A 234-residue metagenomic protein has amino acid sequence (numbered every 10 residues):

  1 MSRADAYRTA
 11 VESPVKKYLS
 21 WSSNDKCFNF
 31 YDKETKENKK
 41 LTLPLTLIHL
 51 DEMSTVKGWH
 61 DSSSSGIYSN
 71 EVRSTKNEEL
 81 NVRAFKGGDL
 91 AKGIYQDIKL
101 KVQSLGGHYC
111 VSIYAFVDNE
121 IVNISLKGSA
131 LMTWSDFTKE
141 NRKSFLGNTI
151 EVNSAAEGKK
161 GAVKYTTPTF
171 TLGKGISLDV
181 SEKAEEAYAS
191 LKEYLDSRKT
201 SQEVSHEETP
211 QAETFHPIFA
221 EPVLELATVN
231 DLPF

Functional and structural regions predicted by a protein language model:
M1-D118, K160-G161, G175, L232-P233: OB-fold ssDNA-binding interfaces and closely related basic DNA-contact patches used across DNA replication/repair
M1-V15, L19-S20, L195-F234: Acidic, gly/ser/pro-rich intrinsically disordered tails
T9, M132-E140, E186-E193: Charged/polar, solvent-exposed surface patches and flexible loops
D32-E34, D89, N141, F219 (+1 more regions): Prokaryotic Sec-type signal peptides and long signal-anchor helices with extended Leu/Ile/Val-rich h-regions
H108-F170: Extended serine/threonine-enriched, polar tracts that run as long, contiguous segments within proteins
A155-I218: Accessory, usually C-terminal, subdomains that scaffold auxiliary metal cofactors
